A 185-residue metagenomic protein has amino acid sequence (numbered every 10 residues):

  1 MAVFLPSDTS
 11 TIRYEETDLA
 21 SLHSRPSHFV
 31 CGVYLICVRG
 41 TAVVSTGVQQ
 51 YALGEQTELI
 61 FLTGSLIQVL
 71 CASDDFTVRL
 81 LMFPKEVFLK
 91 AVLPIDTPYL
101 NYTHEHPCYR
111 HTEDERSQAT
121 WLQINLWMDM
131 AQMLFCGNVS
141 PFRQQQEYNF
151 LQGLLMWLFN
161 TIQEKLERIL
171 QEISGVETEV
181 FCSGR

Functional and structural regions predicted by a protein language model:
M1-T57, G64, D96: Generic protein-terminus/edge-of-domain signal
A2-S10, L70-G137, W157-E164: A hydrophobic/aromatic-rich effector-binding and dimerization subdomain of bacterial HTH-type transcriptional regulators
D18, L62, P84-E86: Helix N-cap / beta->alpha transition motif
R39, D74, G175: ATP/adenylate-binding site constellation spanning eukaryotic-like Ser/Thr protein kinases, ABC-transporter
L59, T63-V69, F88-L89: Histidine-centered metal-chelating micro-motifs
R110-A119, C136-N149, M156-R185: Short, Lys/Arg-enriched, Trp-marked, Pro/Gly-tolerant hinge/linker segments that flank
